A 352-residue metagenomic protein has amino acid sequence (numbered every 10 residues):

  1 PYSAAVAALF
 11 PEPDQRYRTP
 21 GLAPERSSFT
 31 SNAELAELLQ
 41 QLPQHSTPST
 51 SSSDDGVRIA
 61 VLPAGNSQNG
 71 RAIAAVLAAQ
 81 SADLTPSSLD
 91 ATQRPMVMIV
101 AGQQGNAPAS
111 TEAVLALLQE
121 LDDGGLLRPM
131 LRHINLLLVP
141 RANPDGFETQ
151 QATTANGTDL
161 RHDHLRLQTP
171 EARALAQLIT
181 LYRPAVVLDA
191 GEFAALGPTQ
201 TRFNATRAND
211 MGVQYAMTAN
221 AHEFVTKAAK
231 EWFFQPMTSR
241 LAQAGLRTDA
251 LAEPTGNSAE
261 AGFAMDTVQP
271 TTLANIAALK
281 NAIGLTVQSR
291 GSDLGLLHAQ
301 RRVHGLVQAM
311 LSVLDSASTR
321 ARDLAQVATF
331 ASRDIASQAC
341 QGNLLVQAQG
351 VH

Functional and structural regions predicted by a protein language model:
P1-H352: M14 metallocarboxypeptidase catalytic domain recognition
